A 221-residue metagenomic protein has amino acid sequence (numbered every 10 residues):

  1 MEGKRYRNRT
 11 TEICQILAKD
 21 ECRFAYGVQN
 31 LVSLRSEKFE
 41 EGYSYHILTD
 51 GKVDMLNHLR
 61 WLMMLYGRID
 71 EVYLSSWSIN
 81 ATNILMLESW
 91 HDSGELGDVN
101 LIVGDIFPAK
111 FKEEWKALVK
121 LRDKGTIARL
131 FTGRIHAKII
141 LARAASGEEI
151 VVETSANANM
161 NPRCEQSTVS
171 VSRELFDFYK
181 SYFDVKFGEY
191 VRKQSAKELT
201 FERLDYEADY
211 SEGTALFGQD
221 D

Functional and structural regions predicted by a protein language model:
M1-D221: PLD/PLD-like phosphodiesterase catalytic module centered on the HKD motif
